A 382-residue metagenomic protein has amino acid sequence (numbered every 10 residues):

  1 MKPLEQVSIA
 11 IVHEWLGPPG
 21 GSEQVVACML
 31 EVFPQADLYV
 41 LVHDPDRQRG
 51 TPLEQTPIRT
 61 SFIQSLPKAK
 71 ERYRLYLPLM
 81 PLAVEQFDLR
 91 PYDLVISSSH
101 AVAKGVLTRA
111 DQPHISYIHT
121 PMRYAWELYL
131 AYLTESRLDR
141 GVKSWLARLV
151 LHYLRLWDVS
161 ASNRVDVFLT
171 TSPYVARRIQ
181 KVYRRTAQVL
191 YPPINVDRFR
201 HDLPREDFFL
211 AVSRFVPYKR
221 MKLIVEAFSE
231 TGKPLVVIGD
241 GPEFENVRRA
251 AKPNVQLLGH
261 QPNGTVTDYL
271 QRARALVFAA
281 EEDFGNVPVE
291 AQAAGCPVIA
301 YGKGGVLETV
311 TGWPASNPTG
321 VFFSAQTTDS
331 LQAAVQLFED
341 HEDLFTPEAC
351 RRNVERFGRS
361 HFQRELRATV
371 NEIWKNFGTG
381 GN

Functional and structural regions predicted by a protein language model:
Q35-K104: Active-site donor-binding segments of glycosyltransferases and PAPS-dependent sulfotransferases
E135-F168, A176: Membrane-proximal helix-turn-helix segments that form the acceptor-binding/catalytic region of lipid-linked
V196, R200-V236: Conserved donor-binding/catalytic core segment of Leloir-type glycosyltransferases
E245-T267: Nucleotide-activated donor-binding/catalytic signature segment of Leloir-type glycosyltransferases, i.e., the conserved
Q271-D283, C296: Acidic donor-binding loop of glycosyltransferase active sites
P297-G302, L307-V310: Short hydrophobic beta-strand element within catalytic cores of glycosyltransferases and related nucleotide-activated
L307-L337: Change "using UDP/GDP/dTDP sugars" to "using nucleotide sugars
Q326, D343-I373, G378: A charged, aromatic-enriched C-terminal amphipathic alpha-helix characteristic of glycosyltransferases across folds
